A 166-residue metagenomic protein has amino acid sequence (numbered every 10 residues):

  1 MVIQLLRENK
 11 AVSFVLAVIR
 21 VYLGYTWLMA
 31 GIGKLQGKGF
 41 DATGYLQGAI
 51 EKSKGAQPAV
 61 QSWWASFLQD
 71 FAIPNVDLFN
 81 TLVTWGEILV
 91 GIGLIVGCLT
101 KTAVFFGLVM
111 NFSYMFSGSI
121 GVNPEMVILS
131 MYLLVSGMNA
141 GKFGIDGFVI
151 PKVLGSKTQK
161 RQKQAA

Functional and structural regions predicted by a protein language model:
M1-L89, V96-A166: Extended, low-polarity transmembrane helix blocks
